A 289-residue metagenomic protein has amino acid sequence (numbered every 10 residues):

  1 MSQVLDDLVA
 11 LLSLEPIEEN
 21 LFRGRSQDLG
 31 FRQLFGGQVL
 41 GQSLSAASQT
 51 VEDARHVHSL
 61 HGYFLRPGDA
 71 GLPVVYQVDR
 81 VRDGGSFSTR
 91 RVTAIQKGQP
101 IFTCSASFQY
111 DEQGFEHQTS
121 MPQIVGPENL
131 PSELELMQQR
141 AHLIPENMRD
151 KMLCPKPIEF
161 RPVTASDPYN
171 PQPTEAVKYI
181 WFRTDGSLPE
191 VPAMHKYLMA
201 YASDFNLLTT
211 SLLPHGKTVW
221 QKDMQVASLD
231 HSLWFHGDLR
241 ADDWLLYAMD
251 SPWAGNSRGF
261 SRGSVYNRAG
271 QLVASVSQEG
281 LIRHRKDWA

Functional and structural regions predicted by a protein language model:
M1-A289: Terminal targeting signals and extreme-terminal segments of soluble enzymes
